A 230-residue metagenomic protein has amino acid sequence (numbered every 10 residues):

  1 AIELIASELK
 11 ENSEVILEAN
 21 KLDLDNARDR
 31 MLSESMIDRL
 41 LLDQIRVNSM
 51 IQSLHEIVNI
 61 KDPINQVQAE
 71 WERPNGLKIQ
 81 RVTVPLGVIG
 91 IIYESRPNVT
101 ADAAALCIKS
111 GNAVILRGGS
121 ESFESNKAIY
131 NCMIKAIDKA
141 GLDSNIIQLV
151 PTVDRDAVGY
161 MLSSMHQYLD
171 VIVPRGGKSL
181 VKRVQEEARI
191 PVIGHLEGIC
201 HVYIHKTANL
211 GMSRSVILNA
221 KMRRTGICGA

Functional and structural regions predicted by a protein language model:
A1-I79: N-terminal Rossmann-like NAD(P)+-binding subdomain of aldehyde/semialdehyde dehydrogenases
E3-L4, K10, E14, E18 (+4 more regions): Aldehyde/semialdehyde dehydrogenase
S7-E11, S95-N98, D102-A113, C132 (+2 more regions): ALDH superfamily catalytic-core signature
Q66, L116, Q148-P151, V173-G176 (+2 more regions): General beta-strand structural signal in soluble alpha/beta enzymes
V67-K78, L142-D156: Glycine-rich oxoanion-binding loops at beta->alpha junctions
W71-Q80, Y93-A105, Y160: Short, charged beta->alpha transition segments
V84-G87, E94-T152: A glycine-rich phosphate/pyrophosphate-binding beta-strand-loop-alpha-helix module
